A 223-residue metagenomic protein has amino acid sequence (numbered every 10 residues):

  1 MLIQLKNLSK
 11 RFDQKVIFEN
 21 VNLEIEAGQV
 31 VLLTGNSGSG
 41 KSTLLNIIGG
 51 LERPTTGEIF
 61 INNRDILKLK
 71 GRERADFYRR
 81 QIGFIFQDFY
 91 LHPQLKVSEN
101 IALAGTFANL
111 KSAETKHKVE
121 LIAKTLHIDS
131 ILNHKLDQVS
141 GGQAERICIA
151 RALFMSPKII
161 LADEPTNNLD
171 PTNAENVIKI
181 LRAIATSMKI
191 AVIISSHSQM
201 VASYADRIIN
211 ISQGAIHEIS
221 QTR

Functional and structural regions predicted by a protein language model:
I3, F18-N20, F77: Conserved structural motif at the start of ABC-family nucleotide-binding domains
G49: Helix-to-loop junction immediately C-terminal to a conserved catalytic motif
D65, A102, A113-I131, K179: Conserved ABC ATPase "signature" region
L95-A104: Short coil-to-helix segment of the ABC ATPase nucleotide-binding domain corresponding to the Q-loop/switch region
K135-V139, Q143-E145: Conserved ABC ATPase signature
S156: Conserved catalytic motifs of ABC-family nucleotide-binding domains
I160-D163: Catalytic Walker B motif of ABC-type/P-loop ATPase nucleotide-binding domains
